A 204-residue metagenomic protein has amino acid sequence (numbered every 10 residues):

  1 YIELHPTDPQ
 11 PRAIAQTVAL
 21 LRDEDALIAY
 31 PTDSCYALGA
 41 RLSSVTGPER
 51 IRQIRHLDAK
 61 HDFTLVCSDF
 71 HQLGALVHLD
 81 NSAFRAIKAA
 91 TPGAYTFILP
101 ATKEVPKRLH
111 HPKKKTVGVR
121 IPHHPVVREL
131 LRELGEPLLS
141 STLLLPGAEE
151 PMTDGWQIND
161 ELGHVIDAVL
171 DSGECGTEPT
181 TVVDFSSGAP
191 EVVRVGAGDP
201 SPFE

Functional and structural regions predicted by a protein language model:
Y1-E204: Active-site-adjacent structural elements in enzyme catalytic cores
